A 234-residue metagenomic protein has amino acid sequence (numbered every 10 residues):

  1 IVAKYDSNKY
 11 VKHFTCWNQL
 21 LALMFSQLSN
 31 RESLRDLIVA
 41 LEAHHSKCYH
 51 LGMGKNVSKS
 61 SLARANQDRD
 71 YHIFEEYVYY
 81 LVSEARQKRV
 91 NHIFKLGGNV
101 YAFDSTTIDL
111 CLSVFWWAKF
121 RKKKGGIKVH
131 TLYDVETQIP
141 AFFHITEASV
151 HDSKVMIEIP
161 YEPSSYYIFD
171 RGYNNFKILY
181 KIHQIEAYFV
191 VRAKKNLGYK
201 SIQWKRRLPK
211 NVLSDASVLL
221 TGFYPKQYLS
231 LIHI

Functional and structural regions predicted by a protein language model:
I1-S230: Short alpha-helical elements
I232-I234: Conserved small/polar residues in nucleotide/adenosyl-binding loops
